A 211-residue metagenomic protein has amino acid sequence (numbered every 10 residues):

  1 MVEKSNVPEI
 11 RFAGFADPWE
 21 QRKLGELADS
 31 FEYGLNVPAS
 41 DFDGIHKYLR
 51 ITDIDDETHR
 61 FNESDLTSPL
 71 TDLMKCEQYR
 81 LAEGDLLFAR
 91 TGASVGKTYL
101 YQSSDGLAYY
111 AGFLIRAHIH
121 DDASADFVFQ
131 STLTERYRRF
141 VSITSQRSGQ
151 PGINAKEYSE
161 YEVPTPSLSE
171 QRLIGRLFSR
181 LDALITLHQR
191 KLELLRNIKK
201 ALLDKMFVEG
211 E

Functional and structural regions predicted by a protein language model:
M1-D17, R190-E211: Short amphipathic coiled-coil heptad-repeat segments
K4-P8, L35, A108-F113, Q146-S169: A short glycine-rich beta-alpha junction/loop motif
P8, T52, E170-L184, H188-K191: Extracellular/lumenal glycan-associated surfaces
R11-Y33: Non-catalytic DNA-recognition/assembly elements of restriction-modification systems
A13-P18, L114-A125, I153, E157-G175: Proline-centric
R22, V37, F61-S64, L187-I198: Short, tandemly repeated low-complexity microdomains enriched for cysteine and small residues
G25-P38, D53-E83: Sequence-specific dsDNA recognition surfaces
R50-T52, L66-E135: A short beta-sheet element
